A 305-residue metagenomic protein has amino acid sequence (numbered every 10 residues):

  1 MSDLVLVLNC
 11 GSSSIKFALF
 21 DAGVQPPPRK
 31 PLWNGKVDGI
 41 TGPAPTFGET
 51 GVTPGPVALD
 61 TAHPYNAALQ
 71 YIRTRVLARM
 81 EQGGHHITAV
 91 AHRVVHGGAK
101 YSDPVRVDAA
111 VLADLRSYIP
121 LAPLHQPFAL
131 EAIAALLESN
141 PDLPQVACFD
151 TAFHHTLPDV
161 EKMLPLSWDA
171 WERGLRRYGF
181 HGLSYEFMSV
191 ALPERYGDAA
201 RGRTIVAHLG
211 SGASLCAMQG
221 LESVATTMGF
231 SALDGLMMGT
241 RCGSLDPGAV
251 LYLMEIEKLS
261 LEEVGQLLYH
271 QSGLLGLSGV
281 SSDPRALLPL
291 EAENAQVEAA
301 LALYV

Functional and structural regions predicted by a protein language model:
V5-V7, A89-A91, V146, T204-H208: Short glycine-aspartate micro-motif
V5-V7, S14-A62, G229: Short glycine-rich, Thr/Ser-proximal phosphate-binding strand/loop in the N-terminal lobe of ATP-dependent enzymes
T41-H85, A132-A134: Conserved active-site "lid/cap" helical segment
V76-H125, P144-V146, F153-M163: Short beta-strand-loop/turn "lid" adjacent to the catalytic site in phosphate-handling enzymes
F153-I256: Glycine-rich phosphate-binding loop of actin/hexokinase-like ATP-binding domains
R203-A207, E262-Q271: Beta-strand segments within the central parallel beta-sheet cores of soluble alpha/beta enzyme folds
Q266, G273-L277, P284-V305: Adenine-nucleotide phosphate-binding core of ATP-dependent small-molecule kinases
